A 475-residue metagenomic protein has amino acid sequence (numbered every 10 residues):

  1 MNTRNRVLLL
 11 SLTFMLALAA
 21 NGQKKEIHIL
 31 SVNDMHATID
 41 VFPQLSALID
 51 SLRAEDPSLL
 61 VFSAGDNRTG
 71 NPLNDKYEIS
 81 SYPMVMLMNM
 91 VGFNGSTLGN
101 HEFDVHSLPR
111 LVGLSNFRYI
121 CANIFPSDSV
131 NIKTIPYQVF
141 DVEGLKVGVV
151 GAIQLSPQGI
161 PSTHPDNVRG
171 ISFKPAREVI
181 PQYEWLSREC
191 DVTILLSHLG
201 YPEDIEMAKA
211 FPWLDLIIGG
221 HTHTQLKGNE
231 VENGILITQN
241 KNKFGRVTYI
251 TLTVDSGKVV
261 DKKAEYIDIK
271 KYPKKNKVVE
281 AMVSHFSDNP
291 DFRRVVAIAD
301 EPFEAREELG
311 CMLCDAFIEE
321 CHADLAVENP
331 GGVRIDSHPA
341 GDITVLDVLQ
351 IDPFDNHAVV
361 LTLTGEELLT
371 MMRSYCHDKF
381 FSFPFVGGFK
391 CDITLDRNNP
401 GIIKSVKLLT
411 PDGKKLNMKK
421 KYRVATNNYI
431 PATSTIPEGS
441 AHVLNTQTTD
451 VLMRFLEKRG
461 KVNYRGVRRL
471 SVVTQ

Functional and structural regions predicted by a protein language model:
M1-K24: Bacterial Sec-dependent N-terminal signal peptides
R4-R6, R53, K146, R469: Basic side chains
N5, S11-T13, D166, N329-I335 (+1 more regions): Short alpha-helical "patches" and their helix-cap loops
Q23-Y272, E308-A316, A326, H377-P384 (+2 more regions): Acidic, metal/ion-coordinating pockets
K25, V32, T38, S51-A54 (+4 more regions): Catalytic centers of hydrolytic enzymes
